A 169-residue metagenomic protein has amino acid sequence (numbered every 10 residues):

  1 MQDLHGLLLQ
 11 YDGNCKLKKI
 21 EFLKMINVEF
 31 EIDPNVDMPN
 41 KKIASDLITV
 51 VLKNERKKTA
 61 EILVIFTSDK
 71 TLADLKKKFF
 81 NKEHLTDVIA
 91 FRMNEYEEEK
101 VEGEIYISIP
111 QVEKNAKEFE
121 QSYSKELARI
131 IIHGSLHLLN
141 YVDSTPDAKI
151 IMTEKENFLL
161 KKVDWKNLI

Functional and structural regions predicted by a protein language model:
Q2-A128, L139-I169: An acidic/histidine-cluster motif and surrounding catalytic segment that typifies divalent-metal-assisted enzyme active
L136: Conserved ATP-binding N-box helix of the HATPase_c
